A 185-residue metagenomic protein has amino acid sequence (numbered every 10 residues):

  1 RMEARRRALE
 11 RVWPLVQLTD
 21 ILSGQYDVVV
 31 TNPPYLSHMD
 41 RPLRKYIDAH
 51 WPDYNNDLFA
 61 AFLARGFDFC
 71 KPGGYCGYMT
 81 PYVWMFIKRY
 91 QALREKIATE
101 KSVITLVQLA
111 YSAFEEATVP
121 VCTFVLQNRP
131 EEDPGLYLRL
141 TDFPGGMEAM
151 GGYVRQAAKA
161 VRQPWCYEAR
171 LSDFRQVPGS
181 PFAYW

Functional and structural regions predicted by a protein language model:
R1-F69, Y78: SAM-dependent nucleic-acid methyltransferase catalytic core
R1-Y26, I104, S112-W185: Polynucleotide-recognition surfaces of large bacterial nucleic-acid defense/processing enzymes
V30-P33, M39, Y78-Y82, K88 (+2 more regions): Glycine-rich, histidine-containing beta strand-loop boundary motifs that form or position
P34, G74-Y75, E131: Alpha-helical hydrophobic packing sites
P34, W51-P52, K88, A98 (+2 more regions): Charge-rich, low-complexity amphipathic helices in intrinsically disordered tails/linkers adjacent to domains
M39-R44, K88-Q91, T118: Short, solvent-exposed loop/turn and secondary-structure capping segments
D53-Q108, T123-F124: Conserved Class I SAM-dependent methyltransferase catalytic core
